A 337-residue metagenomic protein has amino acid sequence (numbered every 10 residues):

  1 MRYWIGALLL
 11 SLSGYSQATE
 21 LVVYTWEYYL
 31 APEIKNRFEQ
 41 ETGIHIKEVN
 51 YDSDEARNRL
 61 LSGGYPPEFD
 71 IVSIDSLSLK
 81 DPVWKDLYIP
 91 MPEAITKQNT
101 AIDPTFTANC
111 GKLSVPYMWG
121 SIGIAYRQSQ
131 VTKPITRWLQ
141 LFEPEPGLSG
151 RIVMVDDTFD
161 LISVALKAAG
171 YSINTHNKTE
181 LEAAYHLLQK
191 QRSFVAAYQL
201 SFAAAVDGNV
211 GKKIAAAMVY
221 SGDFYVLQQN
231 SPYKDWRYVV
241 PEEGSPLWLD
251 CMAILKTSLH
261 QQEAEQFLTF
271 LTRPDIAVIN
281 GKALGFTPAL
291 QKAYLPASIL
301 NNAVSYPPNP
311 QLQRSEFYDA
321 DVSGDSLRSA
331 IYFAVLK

Functional and structural regions predicted by a protein language model:
A18-P82: Early extracytoplasmic/lumenal segment of secretory-pathway proteins
E68-F69, D75-A196, S201-G208: Extracytoplasmic ligand-binding site segments that recognize negatively charged/polar headgroups
E68-S73, Y198, A215-Y220, R237: Paired acidic/hydrophobic, glycine-rich loop segments that form the ligand-binding mouth/hinge of periplasmic-binding
L79-D81, V210, A215-K234: A ligand-binding cleft/hinge motif common to bilobed small-molecule-binding domains
G120, L181-Q191, S231-K256: Periplasmic-binding protein-like
G123-Q130, K167-Y171, W248-H260, I279: A bilobed periplasmic-binding-protein/Venus flytrap-type ligand-binding module shared by bacterial periplasmic
D250, L255-Q313: Mature extracytoplasmic/periplasmic domains
A297-K337: Extracellular/periplasmic bilobal clamshell ligand-binding domains
